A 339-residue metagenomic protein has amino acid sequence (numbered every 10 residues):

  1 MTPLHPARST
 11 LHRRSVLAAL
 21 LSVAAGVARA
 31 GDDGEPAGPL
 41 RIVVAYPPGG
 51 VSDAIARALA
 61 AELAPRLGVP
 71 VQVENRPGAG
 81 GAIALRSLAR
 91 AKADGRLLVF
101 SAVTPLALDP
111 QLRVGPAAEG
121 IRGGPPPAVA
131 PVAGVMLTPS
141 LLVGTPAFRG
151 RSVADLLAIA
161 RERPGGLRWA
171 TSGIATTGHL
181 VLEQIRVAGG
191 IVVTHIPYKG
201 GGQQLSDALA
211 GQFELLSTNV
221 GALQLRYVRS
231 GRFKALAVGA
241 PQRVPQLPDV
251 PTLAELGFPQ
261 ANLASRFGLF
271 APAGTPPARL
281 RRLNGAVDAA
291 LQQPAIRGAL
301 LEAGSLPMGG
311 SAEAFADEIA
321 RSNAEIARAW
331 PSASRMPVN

Functional and structural regions predicted by a protein language model:
M1-L11, S15-A25: N-terminal secretory signal peptides
A30-P127, G166, I174, I191-S217 (+3 more regions): N-terminal (or domain-start) structured segment
A37-L40, R279-N339: An extracytoplasmic/periplasmic, membrane-proximal ligand-sensing/linker region
R90-R96, P110-Q203, L253, R266-A299: Hinge/capping helix and adjacent helix->loop/strand transition within the periplasmic-binding protein
V99-P105, T171, G201, S217-Q224 (+3 more regions): Beta->alpha turn/N-cap motifs
T104-G115, Q184-A188, L215-V250: A ligand-binding cleft/hinge motif common to bilobed small-molecule-binding domains
L223-L291, A324, V338-N339: C-terminal lobe and pocket-closing loops of periplasmic/extracytoplasmic Venus-flytrap solute-binding proteins
